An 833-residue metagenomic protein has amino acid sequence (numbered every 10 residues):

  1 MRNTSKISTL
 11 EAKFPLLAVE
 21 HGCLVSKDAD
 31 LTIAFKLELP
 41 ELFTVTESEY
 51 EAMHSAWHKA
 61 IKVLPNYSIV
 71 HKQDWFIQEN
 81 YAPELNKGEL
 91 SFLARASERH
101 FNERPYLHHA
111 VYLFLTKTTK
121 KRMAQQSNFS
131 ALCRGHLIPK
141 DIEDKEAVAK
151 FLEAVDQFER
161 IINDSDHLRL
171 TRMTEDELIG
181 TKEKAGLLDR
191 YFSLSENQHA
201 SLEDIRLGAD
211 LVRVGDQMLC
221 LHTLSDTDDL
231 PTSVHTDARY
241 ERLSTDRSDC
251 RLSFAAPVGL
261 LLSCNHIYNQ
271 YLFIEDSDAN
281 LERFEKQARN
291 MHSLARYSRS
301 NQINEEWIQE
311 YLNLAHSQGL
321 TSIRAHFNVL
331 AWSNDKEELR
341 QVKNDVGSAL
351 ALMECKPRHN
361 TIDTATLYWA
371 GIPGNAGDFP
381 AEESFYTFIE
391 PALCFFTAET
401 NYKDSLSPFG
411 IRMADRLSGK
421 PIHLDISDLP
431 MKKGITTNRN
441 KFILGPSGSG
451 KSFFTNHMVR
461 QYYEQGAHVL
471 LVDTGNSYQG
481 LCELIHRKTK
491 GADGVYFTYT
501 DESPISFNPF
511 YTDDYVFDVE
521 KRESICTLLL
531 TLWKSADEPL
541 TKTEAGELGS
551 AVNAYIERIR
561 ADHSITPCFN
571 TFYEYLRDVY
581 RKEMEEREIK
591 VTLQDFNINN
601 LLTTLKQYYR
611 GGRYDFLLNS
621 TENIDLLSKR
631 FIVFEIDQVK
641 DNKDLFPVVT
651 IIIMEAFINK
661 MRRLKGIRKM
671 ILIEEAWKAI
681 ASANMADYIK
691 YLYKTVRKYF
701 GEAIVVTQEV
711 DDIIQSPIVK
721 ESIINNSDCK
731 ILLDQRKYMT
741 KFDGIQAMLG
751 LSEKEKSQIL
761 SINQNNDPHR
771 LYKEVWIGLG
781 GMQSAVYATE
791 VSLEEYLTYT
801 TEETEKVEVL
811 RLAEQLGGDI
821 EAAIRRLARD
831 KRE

Functional and structural regions predicted by a protein language model:
M1-E399: Extended, folded cores of ATP/NTP-driven motor/assembly subunits in large transport and secretion machines
C23-A29, N102-L107, S317-S322, A414-R416 (+3 more regions): Short glycine/proline-enriched loop/turn "hinge" motifs that connect secondary-structure elements and lie
L31, H109-V111, H468, R630 (+1 more regions): The start of beta-strands in P-loop NTPase/AAA+ ATPase cores
E47, E51-V63, L262, C355-K356 (+9 more regions): P-loop NTPase motor domains
L85-L90, S127-L132, G374-G377, L484-T489 (+5 more regions): Short secondary-structure boundary/capping segments
H100, V516-N570, P717-E833: P-loop NTPase motor core of the ASCE superfamily
L132-I161, G445-G450, T798-A823: Short, cationic low-complexity segments
S427-S449, F453-Q461, V469-L481, V495-S503 (+2 more regions): Conserved P-loop NTPase motor cores
